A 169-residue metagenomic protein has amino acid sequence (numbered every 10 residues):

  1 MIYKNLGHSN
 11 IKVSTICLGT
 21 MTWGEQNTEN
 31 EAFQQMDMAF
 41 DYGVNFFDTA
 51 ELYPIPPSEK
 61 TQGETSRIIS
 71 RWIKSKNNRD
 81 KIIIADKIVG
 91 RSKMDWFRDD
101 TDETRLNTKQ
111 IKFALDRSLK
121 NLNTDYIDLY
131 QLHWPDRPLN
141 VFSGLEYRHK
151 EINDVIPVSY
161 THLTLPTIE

Functional and structural regions predicted by a protein language model:
M1-D86, D125: N-terminal binding-site loop/beta-alpha segment at the start of enzyme catalytic domains that lines or forms
M21-E29, F97-K109: Active-site mouth loops of central-metabolism enzymes
T22, E51-Y53, I88-S92, Q131-D136: Active-site-proximal loop/turn and secondary-structure-junction residues that shape catalytic pockets, frequently
T28-A39, N107-K120: Short, acidic/polar
K60, G90-R105, P138-R148: Surface-exposed, active-site-proximal loop segments in enzymatic domains
L122-V141: Active-site groove signature of glycoside hydrolases
K150-Y160: Acidic, His- and aromatic-enriched active-site or binding-groove loops in soluble protein domains that engage sugars
H162-E169: Single conserved hydrophobic/aromatic residue that forms the stacking wall/gate of nucleotide- or nucleobase-binding
